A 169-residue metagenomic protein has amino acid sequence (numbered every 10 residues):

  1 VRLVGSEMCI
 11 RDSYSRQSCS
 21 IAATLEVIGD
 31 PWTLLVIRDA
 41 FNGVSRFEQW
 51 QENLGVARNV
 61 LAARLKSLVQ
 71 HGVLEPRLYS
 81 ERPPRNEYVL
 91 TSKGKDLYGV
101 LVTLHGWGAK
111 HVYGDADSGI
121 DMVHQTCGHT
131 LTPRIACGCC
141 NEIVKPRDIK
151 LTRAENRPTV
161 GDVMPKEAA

Functional and structural regions predicted by a protein language model:
V1-I10: Single conserved hydrophobic/aromatic residue that forms the stacking wall/gate of nucleotide- or nucleobase-binding
S6, Y14, T24-V27, A40 (+3 more regions): Short, contiguous, well-ordered secondary-structure segments
C19-V60: N-terminal helix-turn-helix DNA-binding core of bacterial DNA-binding proteins
G29, S80-T103: Basic, amphipathic "hinge/linker" alpha-helix immediately C-terminal to the N-terminal HTH DNA-binding motif
L34, H71, V100-H111: Alpha-helical linker/hinge and terminal dimerization helices associated with HTH transcriptional regulators
F47, Q51-Y79, P83: Canonical helix-turn-helix DNA-binding module
N53, E87-V89, D121-V123: Short aromatic/hydrophobic contact patches that present stacked aromatics for nucleic-acid/ligand binding
A109-A169: C-terminal regulatory/oligomerization modules of transcriptional regulators
